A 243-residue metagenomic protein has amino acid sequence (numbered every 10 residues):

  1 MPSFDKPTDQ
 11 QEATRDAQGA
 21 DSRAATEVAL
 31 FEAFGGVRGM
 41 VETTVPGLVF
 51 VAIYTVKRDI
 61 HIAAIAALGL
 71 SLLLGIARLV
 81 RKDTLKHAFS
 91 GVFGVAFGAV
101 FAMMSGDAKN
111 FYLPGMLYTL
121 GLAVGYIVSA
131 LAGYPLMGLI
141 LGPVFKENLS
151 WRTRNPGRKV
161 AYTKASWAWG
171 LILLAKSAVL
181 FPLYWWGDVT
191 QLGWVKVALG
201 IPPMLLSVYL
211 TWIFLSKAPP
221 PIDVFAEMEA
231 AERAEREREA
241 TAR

Functional and structural regions predicted by a protein language model:
M1-G35, E232-R233: Short, Lys/Arg-rich, polar N-terminal cytosolic tail immediately upstream of the first transmembrane signal-anchor
A17-E32, V45-V56, L72-K82, A161: Short juxtamembrane and helix-loop transition motifs at transmembrane-helix boundaries in membrane proteins
G47-T55, L72-I76, A99-M103, V124-I127 (+1 more regions): Alpha-helical transmembrane segments of multipass membrane proteins
I53-G69, A88: Structural signature of hydrophobic alpha-helical transmembrane segments
V80-T84, M104-Y112, V189-T190: Membrane-interface helix caps and helix-loop-helix hairpins in membrane proteins
L85-A96, Y112-T119: Cytoplasmic-side transmembrane-helix entry/capping segments in multi-pass membrane proteins
K109-V160: Membrane-proximal helix-loop-helix units in multi-pass membrane proteins
F145-R243: C-terminal membrane-adjacent module
